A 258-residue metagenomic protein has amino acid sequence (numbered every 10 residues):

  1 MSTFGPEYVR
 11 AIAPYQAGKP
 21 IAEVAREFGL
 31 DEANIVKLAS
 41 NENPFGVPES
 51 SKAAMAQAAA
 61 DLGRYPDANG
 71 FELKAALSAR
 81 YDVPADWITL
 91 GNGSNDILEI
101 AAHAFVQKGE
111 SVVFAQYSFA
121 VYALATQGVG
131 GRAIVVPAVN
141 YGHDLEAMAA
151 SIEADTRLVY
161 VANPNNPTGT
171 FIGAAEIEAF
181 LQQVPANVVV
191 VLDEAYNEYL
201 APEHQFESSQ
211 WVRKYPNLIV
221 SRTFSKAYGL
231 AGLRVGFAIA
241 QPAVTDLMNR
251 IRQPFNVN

Functional and structural regions predicted by a protein language model:
M1-G93, I100: N-terminal small-domain helix-loop-helix segment of the aminotransferase-like
A33-N34, P84-I88, K108-S111, D155 (+2 more regions): Short acidic capping loops at alpha-helix termini that bridge into adjacent secondary structure
L38, V159, D193-A195, S221 (+1 more regions): Structural scaffold positions in well-ordered secondary structure
N41-P44, S94-N95, F119, N163-P167 (+2 more regions): Short glycine-rich anion-binding loops that position phosphate/pyrophosphate groups of nucleotides and phosphorylated
P48, N69, N217-N258: PLP-dependent aminotransferase class I/II
L77, Y122, T126, V184: Short hydrophobic alpha-helical segments of the AMP-binding
A104-V161: PLP-dependent aminotransferase-like
Q127, L145-D155, P167-V190, E194-S225: Active-site pre-lysine segment of PLP-dependent enzymes
